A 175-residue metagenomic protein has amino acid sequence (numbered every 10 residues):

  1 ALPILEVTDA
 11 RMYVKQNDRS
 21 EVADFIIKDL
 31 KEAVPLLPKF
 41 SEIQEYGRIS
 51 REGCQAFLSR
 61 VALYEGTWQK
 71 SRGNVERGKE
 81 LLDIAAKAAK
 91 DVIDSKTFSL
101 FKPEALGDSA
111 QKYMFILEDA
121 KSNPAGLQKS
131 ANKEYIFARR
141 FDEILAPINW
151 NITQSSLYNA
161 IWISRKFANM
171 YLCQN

Functional and structural regions predicted by a protein language model:
A1-R51, A62-R77: Aromatic-anchored glycine-rich loop motif in surface-exposed flexible loops
K31, E52, A62-N175: An aromatic- and glycine-enriched ligand-binding surface/loop that stacks and positions planar moieties
